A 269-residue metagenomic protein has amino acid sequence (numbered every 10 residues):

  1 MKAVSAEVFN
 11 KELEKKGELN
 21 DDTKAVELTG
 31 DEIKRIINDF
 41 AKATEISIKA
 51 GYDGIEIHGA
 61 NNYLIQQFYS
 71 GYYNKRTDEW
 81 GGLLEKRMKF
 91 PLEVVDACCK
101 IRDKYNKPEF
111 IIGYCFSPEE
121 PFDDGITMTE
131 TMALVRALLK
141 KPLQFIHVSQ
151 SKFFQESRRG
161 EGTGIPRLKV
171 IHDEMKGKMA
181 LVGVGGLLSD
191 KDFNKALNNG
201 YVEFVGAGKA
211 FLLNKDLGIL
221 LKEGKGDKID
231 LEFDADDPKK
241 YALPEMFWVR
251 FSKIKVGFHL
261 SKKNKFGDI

Functional and structural regions predicted by a protein language model:
M1-I269: Flavin-dependent oxidoreductase catalytic cores
